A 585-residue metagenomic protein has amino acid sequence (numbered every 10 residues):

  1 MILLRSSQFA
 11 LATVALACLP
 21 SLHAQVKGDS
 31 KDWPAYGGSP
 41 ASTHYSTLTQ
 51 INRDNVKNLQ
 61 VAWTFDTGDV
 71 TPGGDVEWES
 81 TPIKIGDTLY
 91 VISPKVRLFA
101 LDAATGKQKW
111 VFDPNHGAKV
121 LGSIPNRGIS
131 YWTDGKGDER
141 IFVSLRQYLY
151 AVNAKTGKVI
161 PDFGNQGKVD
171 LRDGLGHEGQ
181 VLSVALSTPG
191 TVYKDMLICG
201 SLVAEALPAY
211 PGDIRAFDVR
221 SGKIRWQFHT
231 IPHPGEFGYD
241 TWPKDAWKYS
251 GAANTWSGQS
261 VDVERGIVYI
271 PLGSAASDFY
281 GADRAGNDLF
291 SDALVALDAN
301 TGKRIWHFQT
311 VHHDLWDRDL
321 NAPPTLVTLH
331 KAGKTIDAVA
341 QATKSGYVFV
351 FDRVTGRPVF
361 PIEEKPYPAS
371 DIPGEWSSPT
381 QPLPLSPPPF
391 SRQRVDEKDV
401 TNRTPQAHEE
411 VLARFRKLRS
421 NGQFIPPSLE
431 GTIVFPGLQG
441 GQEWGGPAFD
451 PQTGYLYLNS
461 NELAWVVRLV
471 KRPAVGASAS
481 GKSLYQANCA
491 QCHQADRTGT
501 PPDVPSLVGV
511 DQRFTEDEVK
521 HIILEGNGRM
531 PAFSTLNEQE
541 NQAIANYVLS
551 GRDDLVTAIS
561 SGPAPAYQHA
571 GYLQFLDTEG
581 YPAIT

Functional and structural regions predicted by a protein language model:
W33-G37, D75-K95, L121-L149, L182-P208 (+5 more regions): Repeat-blade elements of multi-bladed beta-propeller folds
S42-G135, R140-N165, V169-R172: N-terminal cofactor/phosphate-binding cores enriched in small/glycine residues, especially glycine-rich loops such as
F65-T81, V111-G135, N165-P189, H229-G258 (+8 more regions): Extracytoplasmic beta-rich repeat domains
G157, P211-I224, N287-G302, V354-T355: Beta-propeller blade signature
A185, I267, A474-A479, S483-A558 (+2 more regions): Extracytoplasmic electron-transfer domains, predominantly the class I c-type cytochrome c fold
C199-G212, V268-L289, L463-G476, V556-T585: Short, conserved, GDST-rich strand-edge loop motifs in beta-rich repeat architectures
P323-I372: Phosphate/diphosphate-binding loops
